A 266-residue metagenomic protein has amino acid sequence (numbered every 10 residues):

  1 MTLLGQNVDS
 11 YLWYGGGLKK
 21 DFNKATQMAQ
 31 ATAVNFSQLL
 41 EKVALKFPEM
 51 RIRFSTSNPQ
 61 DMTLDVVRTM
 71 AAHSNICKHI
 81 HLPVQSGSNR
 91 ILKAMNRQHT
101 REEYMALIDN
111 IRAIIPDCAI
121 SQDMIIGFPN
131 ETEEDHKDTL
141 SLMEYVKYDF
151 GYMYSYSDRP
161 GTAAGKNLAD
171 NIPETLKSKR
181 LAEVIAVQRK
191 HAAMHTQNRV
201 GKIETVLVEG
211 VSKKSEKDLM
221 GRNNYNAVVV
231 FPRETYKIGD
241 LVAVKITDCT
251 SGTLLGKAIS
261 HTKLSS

Functional and structural regions predicted by a protein language model:
M1-E133, E144: Conserved SAM/AdoMet-binding glycine-rich loop
Q6-V8, Y156, E234: Short, ordered loop/turn segments at secondary-structure junctions
S37, E41, M105, K137 (+1 more regions): Generic alpha-helical structural signal
R51, H79, F150-S155, T253: Residues at the N-termini of beta-strands
V66-V67, T139, F231-P232: Short beta-alpha junctions and helix-cap segments that line functional grooves
L82, D123, M143, G151 (+3 more regions): Hydrophobic, well-ordered secondary-structure elements that form the walls of internal hydrophobic environments
E134-S178, V184: C-terminal, non-catalytic macromolecule-binding modules
A164-S266: Terminal RNA-binding accessory module
